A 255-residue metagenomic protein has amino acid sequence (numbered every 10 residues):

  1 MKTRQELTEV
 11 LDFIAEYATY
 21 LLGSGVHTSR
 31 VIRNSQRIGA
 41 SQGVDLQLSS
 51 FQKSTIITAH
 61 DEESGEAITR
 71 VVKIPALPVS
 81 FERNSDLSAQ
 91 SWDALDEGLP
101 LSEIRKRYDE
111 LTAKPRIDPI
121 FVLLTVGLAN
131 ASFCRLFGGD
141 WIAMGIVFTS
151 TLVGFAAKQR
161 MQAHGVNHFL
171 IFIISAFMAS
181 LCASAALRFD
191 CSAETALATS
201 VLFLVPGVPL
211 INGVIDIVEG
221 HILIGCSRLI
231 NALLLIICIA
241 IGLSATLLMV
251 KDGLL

Functional and structural regions predicted by a protein language model:
M1-D12, A113-K114, I239-L255: N-terminal charge/polar-biased segments
M1-L99: Soluble N-terminal domains of membrane-associated systems
S24, I38, Q42, Q90-E97 (+6 more regions): Change "in soluble alpha/beta enzymes" to "in soluble alpha/beta proteins
A76-A143, N231-A240, K251: Alpha-helical transmembrane segments and their cytosolic membrane-interface
R107-L111, V153-G165, I211-I224: C-terminal ends of transmembrane helices
P115-R188: Core alpha-helical transmembrane segments of integral membrane proteins
R188-L255: Generic detector of multi-pass transmembrane helix bundles and their immediately adjacent loops in polytopic membrane
